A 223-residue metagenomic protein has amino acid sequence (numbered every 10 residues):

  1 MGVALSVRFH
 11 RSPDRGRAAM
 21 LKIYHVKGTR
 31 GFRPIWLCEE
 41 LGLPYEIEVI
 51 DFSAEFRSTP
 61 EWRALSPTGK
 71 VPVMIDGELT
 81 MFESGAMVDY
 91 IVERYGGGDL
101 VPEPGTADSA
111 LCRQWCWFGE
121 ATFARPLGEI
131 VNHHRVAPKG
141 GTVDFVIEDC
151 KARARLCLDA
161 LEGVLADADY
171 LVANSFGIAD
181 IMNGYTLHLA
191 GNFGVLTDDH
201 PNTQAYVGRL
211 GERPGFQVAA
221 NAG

Functional and structural regions predicted by a protein language model:
F9, R17-F145, E162: GST-like domain detector, emphasizing the conserved glutathione-binding G-site in the N-terminal thioredoxin-like
D51, I178, G223: Short, solvent-exposed turn/loop segments enriched in Gly/Ser/Thr/Pro and often Arg
V92, T186-L187, A220: Active-site-flanking alpha-helical
G119-E212: GST-like fold's C-terminal all-alpha helical module
F216, N221-G223: Terminal-tail/helix-coil boundary detector
